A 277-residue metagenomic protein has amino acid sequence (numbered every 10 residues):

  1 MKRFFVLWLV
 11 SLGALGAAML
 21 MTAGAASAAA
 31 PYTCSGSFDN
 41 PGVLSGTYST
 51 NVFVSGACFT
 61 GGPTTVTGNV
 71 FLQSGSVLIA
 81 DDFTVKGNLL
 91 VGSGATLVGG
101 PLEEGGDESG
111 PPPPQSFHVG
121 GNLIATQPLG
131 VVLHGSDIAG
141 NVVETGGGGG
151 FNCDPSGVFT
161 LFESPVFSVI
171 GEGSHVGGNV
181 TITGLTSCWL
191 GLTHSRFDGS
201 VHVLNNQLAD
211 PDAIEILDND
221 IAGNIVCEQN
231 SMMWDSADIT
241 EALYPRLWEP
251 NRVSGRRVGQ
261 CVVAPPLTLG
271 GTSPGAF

Functional and structural regions predicted by a protein language model:
M1-L12: Bacterial N-terminal signal peptides that target proteins for export
L15-S35: C-terminal region of N-terminal signal peptides and the immediate post-cleavage residues of exported proteins
A29-D81, T272-F277: N-terminal segments that cap or nucleate solenoid repeat domains
A29-P41, S116, V132, E172 (+2 more regions): Post-signal peptide N-terminal regions of Sec-secreted extracellular proteins
P31-T33, G56, F151, T186 (+2 more regions): Extracellular secreted precursors and ectodomains with disulfide-bonded cysteine-rich loops/domains
S55, G61, T67, Q73 (+20 more regions): Feature marks extracellular polysaccharide-active and adherence modules
S55-G61, S76-I79, D107-P112, L129-V132 (+3 more regions): Short aromatic-glycine motifs in intrinsically disordered, low-complexity regions
A95-G120, N141-G171, S187-G191, A209 (+2 more regions): Acidic/polar low-complexity surface segments
